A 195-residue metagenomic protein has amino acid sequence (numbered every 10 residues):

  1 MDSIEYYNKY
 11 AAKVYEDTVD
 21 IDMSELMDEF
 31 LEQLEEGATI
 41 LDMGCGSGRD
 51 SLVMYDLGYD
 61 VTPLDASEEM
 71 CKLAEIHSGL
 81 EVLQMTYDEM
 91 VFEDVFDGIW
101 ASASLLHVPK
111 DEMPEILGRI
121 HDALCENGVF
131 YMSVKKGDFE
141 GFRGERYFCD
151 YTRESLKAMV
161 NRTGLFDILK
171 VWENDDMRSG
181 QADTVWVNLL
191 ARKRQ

Functional and structural regions predicted by a protein language model:
M1-E35: Conserved class I S-adenosyl-L-methionine
G37-G46: Conserved class I S-adenosyl-L-methionine
S47-E89: Class I SAM-dependent methyltransferase SAM/SAH-binding core
D88-I99: A short acidic, Gly/Pro-enriched loop at the edge of an enzyme's catalytic core that lines a small-molecule cofactor
P114-E126: A short glycine-rich, Lys/Arg-flanked "PGG" loop and its adjoining helix->strand segment in the class I
N127-V134: Conserved beta-strand signature within the Rossmann-like core of class I S-adenosyl-L-methionine
E140-S155, R178-G180: Acceptor-substrate binding/catalytic loop of class I
M177-Q195: Core SAM-dependent methyltransferase catalytic element
